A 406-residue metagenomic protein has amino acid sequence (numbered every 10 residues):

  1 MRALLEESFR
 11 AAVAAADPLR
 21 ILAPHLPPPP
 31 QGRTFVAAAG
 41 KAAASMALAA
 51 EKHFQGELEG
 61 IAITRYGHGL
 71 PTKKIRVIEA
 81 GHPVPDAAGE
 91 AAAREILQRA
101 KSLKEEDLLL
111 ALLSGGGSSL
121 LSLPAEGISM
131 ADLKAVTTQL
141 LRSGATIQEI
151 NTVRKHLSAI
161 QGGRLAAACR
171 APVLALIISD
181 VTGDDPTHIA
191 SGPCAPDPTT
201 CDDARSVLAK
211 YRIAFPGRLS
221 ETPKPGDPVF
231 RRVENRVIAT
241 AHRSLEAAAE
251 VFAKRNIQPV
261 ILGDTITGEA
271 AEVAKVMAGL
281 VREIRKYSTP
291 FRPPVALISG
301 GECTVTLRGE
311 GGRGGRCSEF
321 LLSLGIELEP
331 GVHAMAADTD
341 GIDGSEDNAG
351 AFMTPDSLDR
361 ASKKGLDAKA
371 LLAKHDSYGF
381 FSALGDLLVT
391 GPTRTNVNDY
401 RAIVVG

Functional and structural regions predicted by a protein language model:
M1-R33, A37, K41, S45 (+3 more regions): N-terminal amphipathic/basic leader segments beginning at the initiator methionine
A49-L58, K74-R76, K101, P124-A135 (+4 more regions): A glycine- and small-aliphatic-rich helix-loop capping segment at beta-alpha/alpha-beta transitions that lines
T64-E105, E149, V153-R154: Glycine-rich oxoanion-binding loops at beta->alpha junctions
E79-A88, L141-C169, D343-L371: Proline/glycine-rich low-complexity loops and linkers
E126-A214: Internal gly/pro-rich beta-alpha loop/helix module that stabilizes soluble enzyme cofactors or their anionic handles
P196-L280: Accessory alpha-helical/coil subdomains and C-terminal extensions that flank or cap enzyme catalytic cores
I257-A336, S345: Active-site segments that bind and position negatively charged phosphate/pyrophosphate groups
L321-G406: Internal helix-turn-beta structural module
